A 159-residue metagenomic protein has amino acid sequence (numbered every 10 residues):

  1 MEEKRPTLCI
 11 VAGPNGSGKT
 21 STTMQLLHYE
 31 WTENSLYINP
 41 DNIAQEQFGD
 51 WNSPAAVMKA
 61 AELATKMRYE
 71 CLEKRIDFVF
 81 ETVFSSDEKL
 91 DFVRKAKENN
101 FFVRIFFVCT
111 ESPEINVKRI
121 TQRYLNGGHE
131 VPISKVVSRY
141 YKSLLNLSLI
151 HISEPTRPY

Functional and structural regions predicted by a protein language model:
M1-R5: Phosphate-binding P-loop
P14-N15: The conserved Walker
K19: Conserved lysine of the Walker
M24-K74: Conserved substrate/cofactor phosphate-moiety recognition/catalytic segment in nucleotide-dependent phosphotransferases
K59-F107, S143: Glycine-rich phosphate-binding loop used to anchor ATP phosphates in small-molecule kinases, encompassing both
F101-N146: A glycine- and Lys/Arg-enriched "phosphate-lid" helix/loop adjacent to the NTP-binding pocket of small-molecule kinases
I150-Y159: Single conserved hydrophobic/aromatic residue that forms the stacking wall/gate of nucleotide- or nucleobase-binding
